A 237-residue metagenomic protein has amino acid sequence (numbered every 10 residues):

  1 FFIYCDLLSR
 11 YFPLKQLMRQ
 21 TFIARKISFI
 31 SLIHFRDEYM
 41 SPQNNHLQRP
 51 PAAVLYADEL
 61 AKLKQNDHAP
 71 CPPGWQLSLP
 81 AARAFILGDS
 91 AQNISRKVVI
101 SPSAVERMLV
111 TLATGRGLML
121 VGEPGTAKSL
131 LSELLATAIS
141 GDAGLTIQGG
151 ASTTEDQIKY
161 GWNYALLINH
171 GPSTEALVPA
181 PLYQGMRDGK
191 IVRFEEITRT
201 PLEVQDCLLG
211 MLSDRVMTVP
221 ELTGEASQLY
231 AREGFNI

Functional and structural regions predicted by a protein language model:
Y11, F29-I30, M40, G122: Selective for proline/serine-rich intrinsically disordered segments in cytosolic/nuclear regulatory regions
Q16-L17, V216: Juxtamembrane helix-loop transition sites at the ends of transmembrane segments in multi-pass membrane proteins
L17, K26-Y39: Short, Lys/Arg-enriched N-terminal segments with co-localized hydrophobic residues within the first ~10-30 amino acids
Q20-I23, V110: Intrinsically disordered/low-complexity terminal segments and short unstructured peptides
S41-I237: AAA+ P-loop NTPase catalytic core and its hallmark functional loops
